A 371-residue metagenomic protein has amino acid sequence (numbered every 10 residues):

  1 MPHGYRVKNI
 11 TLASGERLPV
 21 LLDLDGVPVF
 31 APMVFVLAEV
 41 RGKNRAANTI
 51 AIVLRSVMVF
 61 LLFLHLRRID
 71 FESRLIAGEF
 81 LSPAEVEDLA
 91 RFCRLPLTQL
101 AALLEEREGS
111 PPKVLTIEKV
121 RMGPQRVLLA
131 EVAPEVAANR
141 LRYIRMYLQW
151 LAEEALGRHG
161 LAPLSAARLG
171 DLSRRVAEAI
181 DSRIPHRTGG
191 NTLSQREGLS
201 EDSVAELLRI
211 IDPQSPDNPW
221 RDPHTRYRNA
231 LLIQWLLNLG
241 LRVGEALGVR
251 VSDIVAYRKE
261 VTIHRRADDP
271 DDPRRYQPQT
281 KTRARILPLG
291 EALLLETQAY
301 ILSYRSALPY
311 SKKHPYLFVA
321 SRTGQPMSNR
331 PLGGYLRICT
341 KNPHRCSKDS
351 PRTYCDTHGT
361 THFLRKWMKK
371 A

Functional and structural regions predicted by a protein language model:
M1-G157: Charge-rich, intrinsically disordered N-terminal extensions that act as flexible nucleic-acid engagement or regulatory
S82, G157-P213, T323-Q325: Flexible interdomain linker/hinge and immediately adjacent N-terminus of the catalytic tyrosine-recombinase domain
V120-Q125, R285-L287, E291-G334, C346-K348: Major-groove DNA-contacting interfaces characterized by cationic-aromatic clusters
V136, R196, R221-T225, W235 (+3 more regions): Residue-level marker of regulatory loop/turn positions in helix-turn-helix DNA-binding domains and in histidine
E153-A162, L236-E260: Short, charged phosphate-coordinating catalytic segments
E201-D202, R209-V243, L247: Basic, Lys/Arg- and aromatic-enriched nucleic-acid-binding interface segment
D217-P219, G333-A371: Short, basic (Lys/Arg/His-rich) helix/loop patches that form interaction surfaces in the mid-to-C-terminal regions
G248-T297: Conserved tyrosine-mediated DNA breakage-rejoining catalytic core shared by Y-recombinases
